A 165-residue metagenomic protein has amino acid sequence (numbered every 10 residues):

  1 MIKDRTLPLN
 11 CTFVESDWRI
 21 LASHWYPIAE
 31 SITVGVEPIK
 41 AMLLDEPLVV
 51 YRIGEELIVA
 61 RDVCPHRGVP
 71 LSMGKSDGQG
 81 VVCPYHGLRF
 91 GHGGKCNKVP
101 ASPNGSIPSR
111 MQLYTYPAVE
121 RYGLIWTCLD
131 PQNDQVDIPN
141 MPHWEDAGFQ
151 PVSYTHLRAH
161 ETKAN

Functional and structural regions predicted by a protein language model:
M1-A22: A boundary/linker detector
F13, A29-D146: Rieske [2Fe-2S] iron-sulfur-binding domain
F149-Y154: Extended interfacial segments that mediate partner engagement and assembly in macromolecular machines
T155-A164: Conserved small/polar residues in nucleotide/adenosyl-binding loops
